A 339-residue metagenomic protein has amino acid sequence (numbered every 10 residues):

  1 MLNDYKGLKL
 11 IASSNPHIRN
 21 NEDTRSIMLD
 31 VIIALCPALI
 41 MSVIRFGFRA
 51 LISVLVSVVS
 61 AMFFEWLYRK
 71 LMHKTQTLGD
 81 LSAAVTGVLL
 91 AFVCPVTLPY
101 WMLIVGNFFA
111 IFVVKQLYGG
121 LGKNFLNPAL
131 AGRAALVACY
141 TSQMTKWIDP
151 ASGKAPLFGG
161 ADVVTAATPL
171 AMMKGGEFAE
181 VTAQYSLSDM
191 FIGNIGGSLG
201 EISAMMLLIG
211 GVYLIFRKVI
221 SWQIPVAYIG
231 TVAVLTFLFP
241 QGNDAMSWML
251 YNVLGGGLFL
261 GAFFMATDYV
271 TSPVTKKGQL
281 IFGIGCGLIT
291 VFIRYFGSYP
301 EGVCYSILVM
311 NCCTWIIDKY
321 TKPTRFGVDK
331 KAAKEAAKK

Functional and structural regions predicted by a protein language model:
M1-M62, A337-K339: N-terminal signal-anchor module of multipass membrane proteins
D30-A38, S53-E65, S82-G87, A91 (+14 more regions): Alpha-helical transmembrane segments in multi-pass membrane proteins
G47-V59, T97-G106, M190-A204, M246-L258: Structural signature of hydrophobic alpha-helical transmembrane segments
F63-K74, I111-G122, I209-R217, F263-S272: C-terminal ends of transmembrane helices
A83, V88-F158: Membrane-interface helix-loop-helix junctions at boundaries between adjacent transmembrane segments
F125-A129, M249-G257, Q279, S298-M310: Loop-to-transmembrane alpha-helix initiation sites
P128-L208: Long hydrophobic alpha-helical segments that form multi-pass transmembrane helix bundles in integral membrane proteins
P225-A227, V234-K276: A beta-strand-loop signature enriched in Asp, Gly, Thr, and Trp that corresponds to the sialidase/neuraminidase Asp-box
